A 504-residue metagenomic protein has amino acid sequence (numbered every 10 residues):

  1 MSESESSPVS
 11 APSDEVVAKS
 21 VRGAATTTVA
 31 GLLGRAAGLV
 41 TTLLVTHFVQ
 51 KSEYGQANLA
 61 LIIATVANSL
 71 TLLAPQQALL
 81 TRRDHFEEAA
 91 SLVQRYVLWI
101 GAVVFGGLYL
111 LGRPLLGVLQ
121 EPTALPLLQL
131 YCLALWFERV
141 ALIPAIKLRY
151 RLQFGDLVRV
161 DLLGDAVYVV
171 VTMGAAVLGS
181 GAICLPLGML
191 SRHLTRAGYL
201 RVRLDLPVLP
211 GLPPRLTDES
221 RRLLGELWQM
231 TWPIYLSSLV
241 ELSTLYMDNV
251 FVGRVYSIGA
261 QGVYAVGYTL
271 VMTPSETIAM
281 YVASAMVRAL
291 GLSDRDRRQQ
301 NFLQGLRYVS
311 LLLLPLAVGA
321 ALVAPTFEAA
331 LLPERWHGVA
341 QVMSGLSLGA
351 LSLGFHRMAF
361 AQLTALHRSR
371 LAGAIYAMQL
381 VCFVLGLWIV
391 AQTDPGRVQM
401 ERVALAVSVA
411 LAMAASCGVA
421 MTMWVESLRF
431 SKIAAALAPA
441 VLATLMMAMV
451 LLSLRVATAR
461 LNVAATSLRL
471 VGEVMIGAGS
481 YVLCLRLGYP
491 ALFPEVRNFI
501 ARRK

Functional and structural regions predicted by a protein language model:
M1-L39, Q77-L80, D84-L92, L119-L125 (+8 more regions): N-terminal membrane topogenesis motif
S2-D14, A420-M423, S427-A438, M449-K504: Membrane-proximal transmembrane or re-entrant/amphipathic helices at the cytosolic face
S2-P8, L32, R95-Q120, P126-L130 (+7 more regions): Alpha-helical transmembrane segments of multi-pass membrane transport and lipid-handling proteins
S2-S7, V97-Y246, M449-S453: Hydrophobic transmembrane helix module of multi-pass membrane transport proteins
E3-E5, V16-L73, W99-P114, Q129 (+7 more regions): Signature of the first transmembrane helix
G23-L39, G164, Y168, L185-R196 (+13 more regions): Transmembrane helical elements of multi-pass membrane transporters/channels
G38, S69-E87, R149-Y150, V208 (+3 more regions): Helix-loop junctions and terminal segments of transmembrane helices in multi-pass membrane transport/translocation
T46-Q56, G117, T123-P126, L152-G155 (+4 more regions): Membrane-interface helix-loop junctions in multi-pass transport and translocation proteins
